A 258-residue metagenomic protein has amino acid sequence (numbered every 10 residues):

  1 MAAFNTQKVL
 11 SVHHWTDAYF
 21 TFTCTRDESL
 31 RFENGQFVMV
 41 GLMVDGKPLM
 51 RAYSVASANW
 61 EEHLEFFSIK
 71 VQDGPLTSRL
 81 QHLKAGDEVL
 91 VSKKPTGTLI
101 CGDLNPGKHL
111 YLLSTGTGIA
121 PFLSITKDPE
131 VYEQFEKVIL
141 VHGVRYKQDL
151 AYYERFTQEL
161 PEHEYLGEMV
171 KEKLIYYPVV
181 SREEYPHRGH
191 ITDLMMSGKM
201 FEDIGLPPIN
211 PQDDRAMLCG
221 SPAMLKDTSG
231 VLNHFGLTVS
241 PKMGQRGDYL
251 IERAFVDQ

Functional and structural regions predicted by a protein language model:
A2-A3, V141, Q148-Q258: Reductase modules of NAD(P)H-dependent flavoproteins
A2-D87: Ferredoxin-reductase
G35, G118, S221: Short, conserved phosphate/pyrophosphate- and ester-handling motifs at nucleotide-, phospho-/glycolipid
G46-Y53, T96-L104: Short, Lys/Arg- and Gly-enriched loop/turn segments at beta-strand edges
G107, V131-V138: Conserved S-adenosyl-L-methionine
L110-L113, M217: Conserved beta-strand elements of the Class I
T115-P121: Ser/Thr-glycine-rich phosphate-binding loops at phosphate-binding pockets of nucleotides, nucleotide cofactors
P121-E133: Histidine-anchored nucleotide/phosphate-binding helix
